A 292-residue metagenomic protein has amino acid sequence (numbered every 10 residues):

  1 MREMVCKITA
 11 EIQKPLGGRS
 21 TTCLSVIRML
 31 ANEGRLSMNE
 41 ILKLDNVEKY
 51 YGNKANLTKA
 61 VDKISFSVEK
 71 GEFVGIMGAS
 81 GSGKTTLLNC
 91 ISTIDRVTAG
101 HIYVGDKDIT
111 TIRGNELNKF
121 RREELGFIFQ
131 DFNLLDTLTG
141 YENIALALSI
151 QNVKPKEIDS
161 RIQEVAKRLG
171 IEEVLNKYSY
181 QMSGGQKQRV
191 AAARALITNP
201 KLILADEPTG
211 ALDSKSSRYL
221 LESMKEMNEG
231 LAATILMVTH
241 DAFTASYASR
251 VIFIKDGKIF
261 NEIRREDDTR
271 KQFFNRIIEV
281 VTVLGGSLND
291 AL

Functional and structural regions predicted by a protein language model:
M77-A79: The feature captures the beta-strand-to-loop junction immediately N-terminal to the Walker
S92: Helix-to-loop junction immediately C-terminal to a conserved catalytic motif
L138-L146: Short coil-to-helix segment of the ABC ATPase nucleotide-binding domain corresponding to the Q-loop/switch region
Y178-M182, Q186-Q188: Conserved ABC ATPase signature
I197-K201: A short, proline-enriched helix->beta-strand linker immediately N-terminal to the Walker B motif in ABC-type P-loop
I203-D206: Catalytic Walker B motif of ABC-type/P-loop ATPase nucleotide-binding domains
K258-V283: Conserved beta-strand-loop-alpha-helix hinge in the C-terminal portion of ABC ATPase nucleotide-binding domains
